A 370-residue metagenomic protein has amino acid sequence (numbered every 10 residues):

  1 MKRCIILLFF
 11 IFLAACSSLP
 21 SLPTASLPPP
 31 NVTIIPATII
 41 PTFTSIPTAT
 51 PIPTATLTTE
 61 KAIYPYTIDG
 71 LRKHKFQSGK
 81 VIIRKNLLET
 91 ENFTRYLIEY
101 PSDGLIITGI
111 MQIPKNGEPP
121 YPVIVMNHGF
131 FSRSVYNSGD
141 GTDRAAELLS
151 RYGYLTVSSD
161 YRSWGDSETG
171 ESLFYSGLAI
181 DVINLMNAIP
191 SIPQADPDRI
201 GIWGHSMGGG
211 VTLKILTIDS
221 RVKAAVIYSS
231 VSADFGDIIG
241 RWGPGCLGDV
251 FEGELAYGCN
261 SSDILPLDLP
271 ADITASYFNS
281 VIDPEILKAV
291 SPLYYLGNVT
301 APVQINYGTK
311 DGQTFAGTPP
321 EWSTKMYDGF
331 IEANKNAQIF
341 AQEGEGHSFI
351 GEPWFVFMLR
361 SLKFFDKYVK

Functional and structural regions predicted by a protein language model:
C16-Y66, C246-C259: Ser/Thr-rich, Proline-interspersed low-complexity disordered segments
H74-G117: N-terminal cap/lid segment of alpha/beta-hydrolase-fold proteins
G117-Y121, M126-E168, D234-F235, A316: Short substrate-entry loop that stabilizes the transition state in hydrolases
Y136, G236-Y295, A301: Mobile cap/lid helix-loop segments that gate and shape the active-site cleft of serine hydrolases
L173-P193: Alpha/beta-hydrolase active-site loop
G209-S220: Short glycine-enriched nucleophile-adjacent loop and the immediately C-terminal alpha-helix near the catalytic center
V299, I305-Y307: Short beta-strand/loop motif that positions the catalytic acidic residue of the alpha/beta-hydrolase fold
T324-Y327, I331-K370: C-terminal catalytic histidine-bearing segment of alpha/beta-hydrolase fold enzymes
